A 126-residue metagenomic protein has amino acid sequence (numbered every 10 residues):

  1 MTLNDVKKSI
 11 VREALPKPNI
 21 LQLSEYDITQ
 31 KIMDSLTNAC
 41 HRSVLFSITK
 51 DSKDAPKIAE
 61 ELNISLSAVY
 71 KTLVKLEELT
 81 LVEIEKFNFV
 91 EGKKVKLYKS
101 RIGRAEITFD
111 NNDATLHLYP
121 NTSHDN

Functional and structural regions predicted by a protein language model:
M1-I32, N88: N-terminal leader segment of winged-helix/HTH proteins
M33, R42-I48: Hydrophobic residues on short alpha-helical segments
A39-H41, K50-K57: Short capping segments at the starts of secondary-structure elements
K57-N63, L76: A short acidic, leucine-rich amphipathic alpha-helix
T80: Glycine-centered, phosphate/nucleic-acid-interacting loop/turn motifs that mediate DNA/RNA or nucleotide
V90-N126: Conserved segment of winged-helix/HTH DNA-binding domains
